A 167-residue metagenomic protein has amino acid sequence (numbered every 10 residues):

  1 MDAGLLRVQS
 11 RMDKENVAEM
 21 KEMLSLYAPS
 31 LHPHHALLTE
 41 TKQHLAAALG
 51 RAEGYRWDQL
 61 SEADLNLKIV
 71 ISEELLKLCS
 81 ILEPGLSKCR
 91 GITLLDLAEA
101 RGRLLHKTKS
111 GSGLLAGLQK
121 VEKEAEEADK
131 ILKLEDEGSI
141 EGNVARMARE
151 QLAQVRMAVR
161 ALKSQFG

Functional and structural regions predicted by a protein language model:
M1-G167: Intrinsic-disorder-linked linear interaction elements in eukaryotic regulatory proteins
